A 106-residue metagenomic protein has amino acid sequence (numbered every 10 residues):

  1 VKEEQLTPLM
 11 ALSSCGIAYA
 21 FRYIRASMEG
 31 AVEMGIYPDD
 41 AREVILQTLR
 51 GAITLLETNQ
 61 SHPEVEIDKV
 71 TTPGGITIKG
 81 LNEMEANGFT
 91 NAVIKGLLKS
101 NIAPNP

Functional and structural regions predicted by a protein language model:
V1, G30-G35, L56-S61: Short, exposed beta-strand "edge-strand" segments with a Pro/Gly-rich flavor and a Y/T-containing core
V1-A18, Y37-D39, H62-E64: Conserved Rossmann-fold dehydrogenase catalytic segment
T7, E29, I78-K79: Positions in alpha-helical segments
L12, R22-I36: N-terminal glycine-rich phosphate-binding loop for ADP-containing cofactors
I17-Y19, T77-I78: Short, flexible micro-motifs
A20-I24, R42-L46: Amphipathic, non-transmembrane alpha-helical scaffold segments
E43-P106: NAD(P)-dependent Rossmann-like dehydrogenase/reductase catalytic/cofactor-binding core
